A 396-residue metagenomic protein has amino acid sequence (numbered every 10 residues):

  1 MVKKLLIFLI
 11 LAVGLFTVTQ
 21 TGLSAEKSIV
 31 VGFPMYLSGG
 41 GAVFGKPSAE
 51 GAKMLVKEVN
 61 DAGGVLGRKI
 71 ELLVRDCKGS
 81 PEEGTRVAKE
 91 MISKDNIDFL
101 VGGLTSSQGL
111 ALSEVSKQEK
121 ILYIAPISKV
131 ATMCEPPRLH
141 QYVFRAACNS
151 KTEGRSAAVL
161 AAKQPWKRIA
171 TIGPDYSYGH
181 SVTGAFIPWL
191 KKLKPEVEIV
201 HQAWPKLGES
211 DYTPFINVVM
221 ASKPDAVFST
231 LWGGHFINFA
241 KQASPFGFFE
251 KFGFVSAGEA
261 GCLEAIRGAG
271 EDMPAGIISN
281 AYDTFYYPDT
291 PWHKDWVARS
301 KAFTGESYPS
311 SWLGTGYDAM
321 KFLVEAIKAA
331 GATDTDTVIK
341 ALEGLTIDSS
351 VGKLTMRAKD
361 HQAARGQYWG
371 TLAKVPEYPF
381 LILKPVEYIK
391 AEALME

Functional and structural regions predicted by a protein language model:
M1-V30, D61, A391-E396: Short, low-complexity disordered leader/linker segments with a strong preference for bacterial N-terminal type II
G22-F33, D61-I70, A161-K167: Immediate post-signal peptide segment of exported/extracytoplasmic ligand-binding proteins
I29, E343-E396: Solvent-exposed, acidic/polar segments of extracytosolic/periplasmic ligand-binding ectodomains
I29-K53, R75-E82, L104-T105, I172-H180 (+2 more regions): Extracytoplasmic "Venus flytrap"
V30, V43-E50, A62-C134, P205-Y212 (+2 more regions): Beta-alpha junction/loop-to-helix N-cap segments that form part of ligand/metal-binding clefts
Y36, K57-E58, K321-A329: Short glycine/serine- and small hydrophobic-enriched flexible loop segments
E82, I97-Q202, K251-I278: Extracytoplasmic ligand/sensor domains, especially the bilobed periplasmic-binding protein
A240-Y317, K328-T333, P376-E396: Extracellular/periplasmic periplasmic-binding protein-like sensory domains
